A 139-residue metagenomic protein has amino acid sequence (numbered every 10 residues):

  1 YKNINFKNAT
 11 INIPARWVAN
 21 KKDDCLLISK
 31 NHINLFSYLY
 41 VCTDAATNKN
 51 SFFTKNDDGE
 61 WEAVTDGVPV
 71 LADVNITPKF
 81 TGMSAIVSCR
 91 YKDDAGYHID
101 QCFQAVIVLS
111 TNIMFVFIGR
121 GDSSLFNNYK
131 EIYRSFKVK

Functional and structural regions predicted by a protein language model:
Y1-C25: N-terminal "mature-domain start" segment
I4-N5, H32, K139: Residue-level detector of intrinsically disordered/flexible regions characterized by low predicted structural confidence
A9, Y38-Y40, Y133: Functionally constrained cores in energy, signaling, and assembly domains
A15-V18, S110-K139: Surface-exposed amphipathic alpha-helical segments
A19-G121: Conserved polar/disulfide-associated segments of primarily extracytoplasmic proteins
